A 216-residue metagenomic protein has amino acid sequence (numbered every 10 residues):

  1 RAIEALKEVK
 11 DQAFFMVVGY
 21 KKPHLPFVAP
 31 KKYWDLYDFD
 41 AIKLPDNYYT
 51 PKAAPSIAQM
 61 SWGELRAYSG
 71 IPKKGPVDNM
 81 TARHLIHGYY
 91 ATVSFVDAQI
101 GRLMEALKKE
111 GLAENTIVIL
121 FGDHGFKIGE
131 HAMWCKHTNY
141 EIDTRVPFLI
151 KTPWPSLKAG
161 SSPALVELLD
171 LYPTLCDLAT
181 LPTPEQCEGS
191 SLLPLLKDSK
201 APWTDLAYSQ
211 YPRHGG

Functional and structural regions predicted by a protein language model:
R1, A5-L165, L178-E185: Active-site-proximal cap/lid insertion segments
R1, H124-E130, S156, L169-Y172 (+1 more regions): C-terminal cap/loop subdomain of S1 sulfatases and analogous C-terminal strand-loop tails that border
